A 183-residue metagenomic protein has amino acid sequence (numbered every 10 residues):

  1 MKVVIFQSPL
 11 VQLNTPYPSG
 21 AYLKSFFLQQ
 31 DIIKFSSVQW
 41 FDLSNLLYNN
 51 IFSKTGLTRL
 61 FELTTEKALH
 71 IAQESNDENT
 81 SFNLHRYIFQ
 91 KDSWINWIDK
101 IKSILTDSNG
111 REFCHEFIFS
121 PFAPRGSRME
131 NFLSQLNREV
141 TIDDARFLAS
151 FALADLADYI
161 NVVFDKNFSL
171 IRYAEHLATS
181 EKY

Functional and structural regions predicted by a protein language model:
M1-Y183: A short, structured N-terminal alpha-helical element that caps or precedes a catalytic domain
